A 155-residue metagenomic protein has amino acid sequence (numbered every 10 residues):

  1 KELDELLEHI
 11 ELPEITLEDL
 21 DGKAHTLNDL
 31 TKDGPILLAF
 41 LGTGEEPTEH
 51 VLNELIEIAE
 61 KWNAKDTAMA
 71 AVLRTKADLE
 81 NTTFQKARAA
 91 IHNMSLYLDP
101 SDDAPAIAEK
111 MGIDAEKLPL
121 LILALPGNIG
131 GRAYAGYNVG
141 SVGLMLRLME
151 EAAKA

Functional and structural regions predicted by a protein language model:
K1-E18, N28-K32: N-proximal helix/coil linker or "cap" segments that precede and/or mark the start of modular domains
E8-H9, D29-K32, N63-A64, A89-A90 (+1 more regions): Extracellular/periplasmic catalytic domains that process cell-envelope and extracellular macromolecules
E18, S95-D103: Short acidic-hydrophobic, aromatic-tinged amphipathic segments that line or gate anion-handling sites
T26-L55: Short active-site neighborhood of thiol/selenol oxidoreductases, capturing the structured segment around
G34-L37, T67, L120: Charged active-site motifs of nucleotide-sugar-dependent glycosyltransferases
G44-A90, S101-E109: Structural microenvironment flanking redox-active thiols in thiol-disulfide oxidoreductases
I91-S95, M111-I122: Structural micro-motif
K117-A155: Thiol-/selenol-based redox modules, centered on thioredoxin-like and closely related oxidoreductase domains
